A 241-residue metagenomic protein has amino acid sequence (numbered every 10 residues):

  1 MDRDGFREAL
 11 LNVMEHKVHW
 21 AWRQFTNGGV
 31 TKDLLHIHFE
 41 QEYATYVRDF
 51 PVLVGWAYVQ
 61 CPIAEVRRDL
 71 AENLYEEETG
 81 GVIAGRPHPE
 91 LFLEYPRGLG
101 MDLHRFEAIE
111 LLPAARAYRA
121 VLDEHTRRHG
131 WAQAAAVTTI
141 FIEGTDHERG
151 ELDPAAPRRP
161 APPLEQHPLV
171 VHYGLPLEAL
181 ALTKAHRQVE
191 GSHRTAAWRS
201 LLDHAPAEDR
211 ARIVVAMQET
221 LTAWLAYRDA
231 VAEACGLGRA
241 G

Functional and structural regions predicted by a protein language model:
M1-W22: Acidic, low-complexity proline/glycine-rich segments
R3, R68, Y75-A179, T222-D229 (+1 more regions): Active-site-proximal alpha-helical scaffolds that flank and shape metal-associated catalytic sites
H19, H38, H88-P89, H186-V189 (+1 more regions): Histidine-centered active-site/metal-ligand motif
Q24-T31, P51-E72, A161-L164, P168-V171 (+1 more regions): Helix-loop segments that flank and shape redox-cofactor active sites
K32-E42, P62-A84, A134-T139, E178-Q188 (+1 more regions): Alpha-helical scaffold segments that form or flank carboxylate-/histidine-based iron centers
F39, Y43-F50, V54, E143 (+2 more regions): Non-transmembrane alpha-helical oligomerization segments
H172-T220: Accessory, usually C-terminal, subdomains that scaffold auxiliary metal cofactors
